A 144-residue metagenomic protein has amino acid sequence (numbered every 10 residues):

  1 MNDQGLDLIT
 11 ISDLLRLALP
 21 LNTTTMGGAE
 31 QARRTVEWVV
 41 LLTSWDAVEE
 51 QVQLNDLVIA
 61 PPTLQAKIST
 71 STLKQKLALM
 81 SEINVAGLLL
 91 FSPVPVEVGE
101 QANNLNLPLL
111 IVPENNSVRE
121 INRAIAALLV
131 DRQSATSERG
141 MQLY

Functional and structural regions predicted by a protein language model:
M1-Y144: Alpha-helical/coil-rich non-catalytic "connector" segments in signaling and regulatory proteins
